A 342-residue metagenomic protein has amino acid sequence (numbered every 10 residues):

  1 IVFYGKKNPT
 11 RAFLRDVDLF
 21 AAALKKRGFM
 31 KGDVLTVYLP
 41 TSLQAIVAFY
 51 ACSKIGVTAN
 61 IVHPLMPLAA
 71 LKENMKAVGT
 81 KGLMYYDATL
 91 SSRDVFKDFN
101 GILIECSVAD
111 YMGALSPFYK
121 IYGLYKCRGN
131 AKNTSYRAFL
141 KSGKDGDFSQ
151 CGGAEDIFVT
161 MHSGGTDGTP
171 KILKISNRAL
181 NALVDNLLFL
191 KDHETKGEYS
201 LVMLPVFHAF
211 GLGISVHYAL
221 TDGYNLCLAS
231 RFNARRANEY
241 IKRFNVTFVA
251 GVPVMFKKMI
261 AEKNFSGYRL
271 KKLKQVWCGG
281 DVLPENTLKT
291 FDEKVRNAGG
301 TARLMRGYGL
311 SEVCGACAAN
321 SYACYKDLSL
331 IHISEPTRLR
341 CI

Functional and structural regions predicted by a protein language model:
I1-G28, D33-S42, I46-Y50, P67-K72 (+1 more regions): Conserved AMP-binding/adenylate-forming core of the ANL superfamily
P9-R11, S149, F158-A182: Conserved AMP-binding A3 loop
F13-L19, K141-D145, A154, L173-E194 (+2 more regions): Conserved structural elements of the adenylate-forming
R27, K54-A138: Structural core segment of the AMP-binding/adenylate-forming
K126, T247-G251, I260-S329: Gly/Ser/Thr-rich phosphate-binding loop
K126-H162, T169, H193-Y199: Conserved pre-ATP/AMP-binding loop-to-beta segment of ANL
N181-Y199, F207-F248, E262-K263: Conserved AMP-binding/adenylation subdomain of ANL enzymes
I331-I342: Single conserved hydrophobic/aromatic residue that forms the stacking wall/gate of nucleotide- or nucleobase-binding
